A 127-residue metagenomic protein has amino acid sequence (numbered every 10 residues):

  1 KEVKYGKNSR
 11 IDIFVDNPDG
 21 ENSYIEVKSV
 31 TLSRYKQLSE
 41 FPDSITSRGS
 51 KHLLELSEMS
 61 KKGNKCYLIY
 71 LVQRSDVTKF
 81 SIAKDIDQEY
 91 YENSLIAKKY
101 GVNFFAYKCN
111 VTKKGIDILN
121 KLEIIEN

Functional and structural regions predicted by a protein language model:
K1-G6: A short acidic/basic microdomain associated with nuclease active sites
I11-D43, L56: Conserved catalytic cores of phosphodiester-cleaving nucleases, focusing on short active-site segments
D16, M59-K62, Y100: Alpha-helix C-cap/termination motif
E21, K65-Y67, N103: Residues at the starts of beta-strands that form the adenosine-phosphate
R34-S47, L54-I86, K108: Nucleic-acid nuclease catalytic cores
H52-E55, N93: A general structural detector for well-ordered alpha-helical segments in enzyme core domains, enriched
Q73-N127: Domain-level recognition of nuclease-like catalytic cores that cleave nucleotide substrates
